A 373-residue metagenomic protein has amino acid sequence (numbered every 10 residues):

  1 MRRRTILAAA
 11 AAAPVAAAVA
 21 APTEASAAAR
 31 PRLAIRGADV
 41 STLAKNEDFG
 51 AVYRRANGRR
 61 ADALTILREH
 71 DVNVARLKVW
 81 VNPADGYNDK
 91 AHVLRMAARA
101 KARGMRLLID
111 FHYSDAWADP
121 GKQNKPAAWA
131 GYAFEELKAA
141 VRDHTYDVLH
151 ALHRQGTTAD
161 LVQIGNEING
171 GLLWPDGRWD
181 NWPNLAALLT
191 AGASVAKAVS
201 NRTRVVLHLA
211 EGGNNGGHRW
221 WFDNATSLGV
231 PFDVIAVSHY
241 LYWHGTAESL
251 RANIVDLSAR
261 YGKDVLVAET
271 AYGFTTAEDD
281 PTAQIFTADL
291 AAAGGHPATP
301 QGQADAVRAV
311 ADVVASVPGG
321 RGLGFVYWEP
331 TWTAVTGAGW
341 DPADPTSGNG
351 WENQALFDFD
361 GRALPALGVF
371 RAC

Functional and structural regions predicted by a protein language model:
M1-A13: N-terminal secretory signal peptides and thylakoid transit peptides that target proteins across membranes
A17-R30: C-terminal region of N-terminal signal peptides and the immediate post-cleavage residues of exported proteins
R30-A63: Boundary/entry segment of secreted carbohydrate-active catalytic domains
A38, D110, V162, I235 (+2 more regions): Conserved, mostly hydrophobic/aromatic
A61-A118, W182-V199, I254: Aromatic-lined substrate-binding rim segments of carbohydrate-active enzymes
D89-A91, P120-A225, V230, G245-A252 (+1 more regions): Active-site cleft segment of glycoside hydrolase catalytic domains centered on the general acid/base Glu
R204, A225-A291, D312: Glycoside hydrolase catalytic-domain groove-lining segments
D256, T275-A306, V313, V317-R321 (+1 more regions): Aromatic-rich peripheral "rim/lid" segments of glycoside hydrolase catalytic domains that contact and position glycan
